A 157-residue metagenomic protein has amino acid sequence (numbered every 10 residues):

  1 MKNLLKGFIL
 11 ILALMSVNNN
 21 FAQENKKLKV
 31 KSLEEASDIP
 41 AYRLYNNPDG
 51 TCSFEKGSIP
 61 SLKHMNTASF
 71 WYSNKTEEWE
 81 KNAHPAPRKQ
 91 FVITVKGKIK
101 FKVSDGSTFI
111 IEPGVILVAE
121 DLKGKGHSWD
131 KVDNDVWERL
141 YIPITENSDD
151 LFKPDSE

Functional and structural regions predicted by a protein language model:
M1-K26: Bacterial Sec-dependent N-terminal signal peptides
L28-N46: Short acidic, Pro/Gly- and aromatic-enriched capping/linker segments at domain boundaries
N46, I59-S61, A68-A86, D121-G124: Conserved short histidine dyad/triad with adjacent acidic residue
E80, G97-K102, I116, N147: Short beta-strand segments in beta-sandwich/barrel cores
H84-F101, P143: Short, conserved beta-strand element in jelly-roll/cupin
S104-K123: Short acidic-glycine-tyrosine-enriched beta hairpin
V118-A119, V132-D150: A short hydrophobic beta-strand segment most commonly corresponding to one strand of the jelly-roll/cupin
